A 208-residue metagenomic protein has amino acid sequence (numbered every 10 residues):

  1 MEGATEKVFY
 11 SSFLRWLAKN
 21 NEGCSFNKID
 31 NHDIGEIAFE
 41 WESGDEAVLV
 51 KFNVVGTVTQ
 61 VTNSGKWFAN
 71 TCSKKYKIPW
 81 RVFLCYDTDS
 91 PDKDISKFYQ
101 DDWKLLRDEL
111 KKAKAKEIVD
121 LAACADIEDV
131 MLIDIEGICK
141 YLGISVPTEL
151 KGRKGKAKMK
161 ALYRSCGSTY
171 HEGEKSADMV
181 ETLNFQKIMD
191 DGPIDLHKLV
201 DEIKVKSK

Functional and structural regions predicted by a protein language model:
M1-E2: Short hydrophobic beta-strand that contains or immediately precedes a catalytic carboxylate
K7-K208: C-terminal accessory helical subdomains adjacent to catalytic cores in phosphodiester- and nucleotide-handling enzymes
